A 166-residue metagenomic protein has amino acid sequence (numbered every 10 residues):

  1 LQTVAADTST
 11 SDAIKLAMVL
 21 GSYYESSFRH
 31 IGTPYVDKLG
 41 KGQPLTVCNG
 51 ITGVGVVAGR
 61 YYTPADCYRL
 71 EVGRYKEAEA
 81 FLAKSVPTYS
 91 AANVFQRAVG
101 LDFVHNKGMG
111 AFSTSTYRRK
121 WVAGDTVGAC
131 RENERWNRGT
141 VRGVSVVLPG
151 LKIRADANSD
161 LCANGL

Functional and structural regions predicted by a protein language model:
L1-H30, I51, A58, Y62-V72 (+2 more regions): Long, amphipathic alpha-helical surface segments
L16, G42-P44, F95: Extracytoplasmic
S26-G40: Core of compact, soluble alpha-helical bundle domains
P34, G42-P44, D102, R118 (+1 more regions): N-terminal hydrophobic or amphipathic segments with adjacent small-residue motifs that include Sec signal peptides
V36-R60: Substrate-binding/active-site groove segments that recognize and process beta-1,4-linked N-acetyl-hexosamine
V47-G50, A98-H105, R119-V122: Amphipathic alpha-helical segments that form the core helices of the histone-fold
K76-S115: Active-site nucleophile-His-acid catalytic modules used for acyl/amide transfer and hydrolysis across diverse enzymes
